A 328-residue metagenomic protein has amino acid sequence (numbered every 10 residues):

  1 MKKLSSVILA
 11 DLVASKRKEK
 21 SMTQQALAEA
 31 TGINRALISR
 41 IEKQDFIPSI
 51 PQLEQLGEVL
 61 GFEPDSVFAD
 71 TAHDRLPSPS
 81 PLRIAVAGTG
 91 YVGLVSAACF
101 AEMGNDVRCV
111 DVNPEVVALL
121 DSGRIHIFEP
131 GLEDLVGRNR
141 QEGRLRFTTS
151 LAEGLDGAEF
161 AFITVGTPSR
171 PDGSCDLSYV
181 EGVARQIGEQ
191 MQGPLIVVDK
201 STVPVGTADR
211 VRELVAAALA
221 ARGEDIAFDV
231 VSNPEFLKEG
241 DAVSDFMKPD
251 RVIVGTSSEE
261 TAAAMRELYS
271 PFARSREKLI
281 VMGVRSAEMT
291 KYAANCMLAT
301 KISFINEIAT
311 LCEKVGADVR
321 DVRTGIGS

Functional and structural regions predicted by a protein language model:
M1-E19: A short, Lys/Arg-rich alpha-helix, primarily the initiator
K18, E29, E58, T310: Alpha-helical residues within the helix-turn-helix
S21-R40: Short alpha-helical DNA-recognition segment
S49-S66: DNA major-groove recognition helix of helix-turn-helix/homeodomain DNA-binding modules
E54, S66-P77: Short amphipathic recognition helices of helix-turn-helix/homeodomain-type DNA-binding modules
H73-S328: Structural/interface elements that position substrates and couple domains in central-metabolism enzymes
